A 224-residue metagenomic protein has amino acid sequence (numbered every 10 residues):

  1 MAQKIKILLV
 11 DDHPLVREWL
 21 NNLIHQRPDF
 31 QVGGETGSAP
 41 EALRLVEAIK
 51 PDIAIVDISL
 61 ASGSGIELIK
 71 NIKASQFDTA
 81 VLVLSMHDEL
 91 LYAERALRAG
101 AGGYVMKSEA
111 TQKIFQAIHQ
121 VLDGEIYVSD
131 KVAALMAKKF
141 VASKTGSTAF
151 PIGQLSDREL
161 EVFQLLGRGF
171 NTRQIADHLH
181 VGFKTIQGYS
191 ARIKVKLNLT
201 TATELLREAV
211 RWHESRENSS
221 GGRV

Functional and structural regions predicted by a protein language model:
V16, A61: The feature encodes the CheY-like receiver
S38-E41, S64-E67, D88: Acidic catalytic/metal-coordinating carboxylates
D52, I58-S59: The short loop immediately C-terminal to the conserved phospho-acceptor aspartate in CheY-like receiver
D57, S85: Active-site residues of response regulator receiver
I66-F77: Short amphipathic alpha-helix used as the core "switch/output" element in two-component signaling
L91-R98, G102-D157, E161, T203 (+1 more regions): Short, flexible helix-to-coil linker/hinge segments that flank and couple to helix-turn-helix
G169-E204: Recognition helix of helix-turn-helix DNA-binding domains
A191-V224: Basic, Lys/Arg-enriched C-terminal extension of HTH/homeodomain DNA-binding domains
